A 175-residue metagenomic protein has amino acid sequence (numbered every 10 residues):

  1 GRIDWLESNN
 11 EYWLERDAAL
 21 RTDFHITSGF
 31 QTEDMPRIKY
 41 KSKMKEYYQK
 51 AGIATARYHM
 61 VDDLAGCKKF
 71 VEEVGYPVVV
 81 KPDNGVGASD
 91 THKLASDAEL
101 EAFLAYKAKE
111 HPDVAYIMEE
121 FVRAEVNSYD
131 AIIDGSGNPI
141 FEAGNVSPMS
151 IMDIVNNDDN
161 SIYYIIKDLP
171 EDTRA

Functional and structural regions predicted by a protein language model:
R2-I3, Y76, S161-I162: Local beta-strand N-terminus motif with an aromatic residue
R2-Y40, G52-D62: A short, GP-enriched loop/loop-strand-helix hinge that lies immediately N-terminal to, or at the N-terminal rim
W13-D17, C67, V126-N127: Short, well-ordered alpha-helical microsegments
Y48, V71-K93, P112-A124, Y129 (+1 more regions): ATP-grasp fold ATP-binding core
H59-D63, H92-A95: Short acidic-hydrophobic, aromatic-tinged amphipathic segments that line or gate anion-handling sites
G66, E99: Short acidic active-site motifs
K69-F70, F103-Y106: CheY-like receiver
E120-R123, N127, A131-A175: ATP-dependent carboxylate/phosphate-activation module, predominantly the ATP-grasp catalytic core and closely related
